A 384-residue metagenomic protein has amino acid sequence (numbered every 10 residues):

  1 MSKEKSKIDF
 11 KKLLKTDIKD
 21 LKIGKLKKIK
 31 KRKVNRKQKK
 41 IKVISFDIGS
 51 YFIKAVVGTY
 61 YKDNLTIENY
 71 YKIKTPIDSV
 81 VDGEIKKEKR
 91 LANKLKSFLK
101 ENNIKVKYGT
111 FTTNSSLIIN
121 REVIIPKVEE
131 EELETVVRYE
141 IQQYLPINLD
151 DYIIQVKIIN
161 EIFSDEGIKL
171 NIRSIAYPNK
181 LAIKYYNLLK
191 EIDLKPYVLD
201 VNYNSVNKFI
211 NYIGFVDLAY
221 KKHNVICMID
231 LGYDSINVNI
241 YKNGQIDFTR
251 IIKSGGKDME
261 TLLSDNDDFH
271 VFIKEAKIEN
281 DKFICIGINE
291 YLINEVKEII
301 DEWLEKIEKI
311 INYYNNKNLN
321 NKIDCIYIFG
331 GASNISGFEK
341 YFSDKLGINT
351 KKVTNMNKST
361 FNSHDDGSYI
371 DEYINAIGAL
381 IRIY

Functional and structural regions predicted by a protein language model:
S2-K15, S205-K208, I213, S333 (+1 more regions): Glycine-rich phosphate-binding/hydrolytic loop that grips phosphoryl groups
I18, I23-I73, K107-N114, V216-F248 (+2 more regions): Gly/Thr-rich phosphate-binding beta-strand-loop-beta motif of the actin/hexokinase/Hsp70
N69-E101, G287-E290, N294-E295, H364-G367: N-terminal phosphate-binding loop and adjacent alpha-helix
I77-V80, K180-N211, Q245-N289: Glycine-rich phosphate-binding loop plus the immediately following alpha-helix
L95, I104-S116, L189, K195-V198 (+1 more regions): Short glycine-rich phosphate-binding loop at a beta-alpha junction
T112-G214, N355-S359: Active-site neighborhood for divalent-cation/phosphate handling
S264-N266, E275-D324: Adenine-nucleotide phosphate-binding core of ATP-dependent small-molecule kinases
N321-K351: Glycine-rich phosphate-binding loops at beta-strand->alpha-helix junctions
